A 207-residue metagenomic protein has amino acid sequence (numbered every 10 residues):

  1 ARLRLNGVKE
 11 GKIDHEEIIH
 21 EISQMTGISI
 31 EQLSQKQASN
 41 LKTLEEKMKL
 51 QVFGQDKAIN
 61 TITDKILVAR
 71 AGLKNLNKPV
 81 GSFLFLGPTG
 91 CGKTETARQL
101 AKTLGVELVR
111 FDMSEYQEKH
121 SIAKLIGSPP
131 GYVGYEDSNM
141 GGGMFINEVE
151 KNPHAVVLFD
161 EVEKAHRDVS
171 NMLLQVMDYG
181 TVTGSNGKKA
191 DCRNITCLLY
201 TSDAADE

Functional and structural regions predicted by a protein language model:
A1-S202: AAA+ P-loop NTPase nucleotide-binding core of proteostasis motors
D203-E207: Single conserved hydrophobic/aromatic residue that forms the stacking wall/gate of nucleotide- or nucleobase-binding
